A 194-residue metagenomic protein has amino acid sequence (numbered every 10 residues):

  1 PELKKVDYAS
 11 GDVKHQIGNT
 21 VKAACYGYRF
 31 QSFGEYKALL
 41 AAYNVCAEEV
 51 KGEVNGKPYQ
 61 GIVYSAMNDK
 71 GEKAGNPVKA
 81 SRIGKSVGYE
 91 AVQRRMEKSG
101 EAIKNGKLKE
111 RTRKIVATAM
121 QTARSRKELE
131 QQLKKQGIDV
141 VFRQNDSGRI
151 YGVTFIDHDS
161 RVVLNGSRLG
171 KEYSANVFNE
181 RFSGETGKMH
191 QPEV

Functional and structural regions predicted by a protein language model:
P1-V194: Extended intrinsically disordered terminal tails
